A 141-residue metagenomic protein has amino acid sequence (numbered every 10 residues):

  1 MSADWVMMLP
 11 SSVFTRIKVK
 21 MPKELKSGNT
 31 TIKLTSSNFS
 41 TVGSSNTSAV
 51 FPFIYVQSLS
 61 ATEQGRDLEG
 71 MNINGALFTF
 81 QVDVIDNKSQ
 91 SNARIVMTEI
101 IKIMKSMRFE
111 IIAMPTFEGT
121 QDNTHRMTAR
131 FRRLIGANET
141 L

Functional and structural regions predicted by a protein language model:
M1-D4, N74, E139-L141: Compositionally biased, intrinsically disordered low-complexity segments enriched in polar/Pro/Gly and often Gln
M1-D67: Small/polar-rich, solvent-exposed N-terminal microdomains that initiate assembly or binding
S48-V50, M71-A76, Q121-H125: A generic structural micro-feature
G65-E69, T140-L141: Short, charged, solvent-exposed linker or helix-capping segments at domain edges/interfaces that act as flexible hinges
N74-K88, H125-G136: Oligomerization/assembly interface segments of phage tail-like spikes and tubes
I95-L141: Acidic-leaning, charged glycine-interspersed low-complexity segments
